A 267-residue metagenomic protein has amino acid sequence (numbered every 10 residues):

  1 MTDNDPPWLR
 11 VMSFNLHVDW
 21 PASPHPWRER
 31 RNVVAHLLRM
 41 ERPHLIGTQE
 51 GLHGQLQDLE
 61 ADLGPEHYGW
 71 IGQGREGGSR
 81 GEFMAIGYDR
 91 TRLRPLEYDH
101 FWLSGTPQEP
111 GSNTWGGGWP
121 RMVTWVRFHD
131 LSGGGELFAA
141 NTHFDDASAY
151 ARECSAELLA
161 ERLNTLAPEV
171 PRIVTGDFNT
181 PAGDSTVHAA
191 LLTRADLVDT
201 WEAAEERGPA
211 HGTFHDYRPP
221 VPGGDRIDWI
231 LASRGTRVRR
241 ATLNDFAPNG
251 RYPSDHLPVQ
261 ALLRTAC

Functional and structural regions predicted by a protein language model:
M1-D62, E76-E82, C267: N-terminal, active-site-proximal structural segment of metallo-dependent hydrolase catalytic domains
W8-W20, L96-F101, W125-R127, E136-D145: Active-site-proximal beta-strand elements of phosphoester/diester hydrolases
S13-R30, L103-G118, D145: Acidic/histidine-rich helix-loop elements that form or flank divalent-metal/phosphate-binding sites at the catalytic
H17, L52, H143-D145, F178-P181 (+1 more regions): Catalytic metal-binding/acid-base residues of hydrolase active sites
L45-E136, T242: Structured beta-strand-rich core segments of catalytic domains in phosphoester-bond hydrolases
G47-Q49, G72-Q73, I173-D177, D199-E202: Active-site neighborhood of phospho(di)ester-bond hydrolases with catalytic His/Asp-centered motifs
P120-A140, A149-V187, L191: His/acidic metal-ligating clusters that form di-metal
Y150, N164-R172, T180-C267: Metal-dependent phosphoester-hydrolase catalytic domains
